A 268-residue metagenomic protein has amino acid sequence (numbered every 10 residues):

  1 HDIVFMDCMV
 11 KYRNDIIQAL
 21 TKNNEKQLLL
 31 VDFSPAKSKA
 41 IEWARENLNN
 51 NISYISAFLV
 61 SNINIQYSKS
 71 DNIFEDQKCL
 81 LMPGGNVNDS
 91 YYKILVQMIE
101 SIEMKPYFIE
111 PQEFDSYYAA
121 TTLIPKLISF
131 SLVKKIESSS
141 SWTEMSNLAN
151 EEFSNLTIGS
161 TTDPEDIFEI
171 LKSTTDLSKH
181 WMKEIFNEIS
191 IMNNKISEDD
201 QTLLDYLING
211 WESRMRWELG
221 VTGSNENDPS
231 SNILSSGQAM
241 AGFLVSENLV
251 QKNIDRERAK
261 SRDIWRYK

Functional and structural regions predicted by a protein language model:
H1-E25, L29-V31: Rossmann-like NAD(P)-binding element
I16-L20, A40-A44, M192: Hydrophobic packing residues within well-ordered alpha-helices of enzyme cores
F33-S34, T174: Generic detector of well-ordered alpha-helical packing
A36, A40, A44-P106, D115-Y118: Rossmann-fold dinucleotide-binding core
Y92-I102, E113-S139, S146-E165, K179-N187: Active-site-proximal catalytic alpha-helix in oxidoreductases
V133-L171, D228-D263: A hydrophobic C-terminal alpha-helical subdomain
E144-R216: Interdomain hinge/lid region at the active-site interface of Rossmann-like NAD(P)-dependent oxidoreductases
N187, K195-K268: Long, low-complexity C-terminal extensions of enzymes
